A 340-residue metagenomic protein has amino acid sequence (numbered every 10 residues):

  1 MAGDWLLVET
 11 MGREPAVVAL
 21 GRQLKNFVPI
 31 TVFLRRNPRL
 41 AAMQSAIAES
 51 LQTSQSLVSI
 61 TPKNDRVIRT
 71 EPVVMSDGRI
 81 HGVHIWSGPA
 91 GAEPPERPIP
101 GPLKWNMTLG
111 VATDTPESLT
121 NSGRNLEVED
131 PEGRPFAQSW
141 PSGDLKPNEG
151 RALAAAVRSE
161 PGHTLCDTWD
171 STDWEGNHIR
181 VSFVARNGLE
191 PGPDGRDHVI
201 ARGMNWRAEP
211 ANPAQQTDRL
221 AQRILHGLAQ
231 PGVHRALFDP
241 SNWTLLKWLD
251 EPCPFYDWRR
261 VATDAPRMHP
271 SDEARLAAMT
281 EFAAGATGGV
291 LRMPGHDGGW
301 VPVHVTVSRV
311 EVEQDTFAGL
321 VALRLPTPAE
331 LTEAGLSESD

Functional and structural regions predicted by a protein language model:
M1-R35, S87-R134, N212-D264: PAS-family sensory domain signal
M1-T53, I60-K63, P270-S271, E333-D340: Non-catalytic regulatory/interaction regions at protein termini and inter-domain linkers
P38-N212, F255-G335: Sensory/regulatory domains in signal-transduction proteins
